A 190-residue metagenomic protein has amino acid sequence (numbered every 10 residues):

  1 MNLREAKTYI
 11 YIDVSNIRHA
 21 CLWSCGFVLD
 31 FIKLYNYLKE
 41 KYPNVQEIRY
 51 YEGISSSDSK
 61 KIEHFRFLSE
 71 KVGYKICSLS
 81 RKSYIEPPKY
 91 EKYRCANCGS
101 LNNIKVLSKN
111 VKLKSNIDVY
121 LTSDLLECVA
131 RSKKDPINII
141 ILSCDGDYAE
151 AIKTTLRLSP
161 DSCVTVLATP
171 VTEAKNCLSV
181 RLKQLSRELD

Functional and structural regions predicted by a protein language model:
M1-L101, K105-L113, R157-L158, C163-T172: Domain-level signal for Mg2+-assisted phosphodiester chemistry and nucleotide/NA-binding surfaces in nucleic-acid
Y35-K39, T122-A130, K153: Generic structural signal for well-ordered alpha-helical scaffold segments
K71-C77, L126, G146-E150: Short flexible/disordered coil segments
C98-N138: Internal catalytic-core helix/loop-beta-alpha segment that presents or stabilizes conserved functional determinants
N116-Y120, R131-S179: Active-site histidine-anchored catalytic micro-motif
A174-D190: Ligand-binding grooves and catalytic loops that recognize ribose/phosphate and carbohydrate rings, and esterified lipid
